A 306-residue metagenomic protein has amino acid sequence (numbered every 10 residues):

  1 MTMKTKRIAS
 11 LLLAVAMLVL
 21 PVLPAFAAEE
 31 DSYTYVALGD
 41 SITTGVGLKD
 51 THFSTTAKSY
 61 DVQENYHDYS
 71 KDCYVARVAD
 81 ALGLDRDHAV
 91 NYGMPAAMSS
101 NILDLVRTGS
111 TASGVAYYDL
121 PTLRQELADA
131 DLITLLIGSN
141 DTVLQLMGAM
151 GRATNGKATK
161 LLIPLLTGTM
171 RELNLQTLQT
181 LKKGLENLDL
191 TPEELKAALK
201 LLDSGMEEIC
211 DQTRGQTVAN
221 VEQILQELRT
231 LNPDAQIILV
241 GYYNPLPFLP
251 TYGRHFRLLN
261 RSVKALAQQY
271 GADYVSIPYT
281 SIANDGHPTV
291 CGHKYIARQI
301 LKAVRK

Functional and structural regions predicted by a protein language model:
K6-L18: Sec-dependent N-terminal signal peptides
V19-D31: Sec-dependent signal peptide cleavage junction
E29-Y69: Short glycine-rich His-centered loop
T34-G39, T43-G45, H88-G93, D131-L136 (+3 more regions): Structural recognition of the beta-strand scaffold that forms the well-ordered cores of secreted hydrolase catalytic
S54-D189, K196-D203, E207, D211: Conserved SGNH/GDSL esterase-like catalytic core that processes O-acyl groups on lipids and polysaccharides
A197-V218, L246-Y252, D285: Surface-exposed cleft-lining segments at the edges of enzyme active sites
G215-A219, E227, N244-S276: Substrate-gating cap/lid alpha-helix
K264, N284-K306: Histidine-centered active-site loop/cap adjacent to the catalytic His in serine esterases/O-acetyl transfer systems
